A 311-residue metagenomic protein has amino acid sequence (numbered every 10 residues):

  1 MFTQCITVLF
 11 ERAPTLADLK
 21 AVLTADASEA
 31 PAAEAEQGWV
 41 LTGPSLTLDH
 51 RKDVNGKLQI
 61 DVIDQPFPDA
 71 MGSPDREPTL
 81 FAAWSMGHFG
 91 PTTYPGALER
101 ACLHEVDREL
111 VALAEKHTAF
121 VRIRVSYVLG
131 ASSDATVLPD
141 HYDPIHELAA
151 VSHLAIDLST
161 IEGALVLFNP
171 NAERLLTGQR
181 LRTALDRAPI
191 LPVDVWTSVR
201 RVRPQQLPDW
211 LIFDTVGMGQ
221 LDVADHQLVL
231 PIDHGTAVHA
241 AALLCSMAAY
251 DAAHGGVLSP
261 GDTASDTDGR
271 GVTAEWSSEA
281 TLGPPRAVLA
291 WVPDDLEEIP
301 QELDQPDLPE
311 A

Functional and structural regions predicted by a protein language model:
M1-V54, P66-P68, A287-A311: Short, extreme N-terminal segment that most often corresponds to the first beta-strand
T7, P139-E147, I232-T236: Conserved aromatic-histidine-acidic binding/catalytic patches
V8-P14, V125-Y127, I232: Short beta-strand-to-loop capping motifs
A17, A149-S152, V238-A242: Short, well-ordered alpha-helical segments
S28-Q37, A149-L167, A249-L258: Structural alpha-beta junctions
E29-A32, E36-A114: N-terminal low-complexity, intrinsically disordered segments
R76-W196: Internal, hydrophobic cores of structured domains that mediate oligomerization or house catalytic pockets within large
P170-E310: Aromatic/basic-lined ligand-recognition segments that form π-stacking hydrophobic pockets flanked by Lys/Arg to engage
